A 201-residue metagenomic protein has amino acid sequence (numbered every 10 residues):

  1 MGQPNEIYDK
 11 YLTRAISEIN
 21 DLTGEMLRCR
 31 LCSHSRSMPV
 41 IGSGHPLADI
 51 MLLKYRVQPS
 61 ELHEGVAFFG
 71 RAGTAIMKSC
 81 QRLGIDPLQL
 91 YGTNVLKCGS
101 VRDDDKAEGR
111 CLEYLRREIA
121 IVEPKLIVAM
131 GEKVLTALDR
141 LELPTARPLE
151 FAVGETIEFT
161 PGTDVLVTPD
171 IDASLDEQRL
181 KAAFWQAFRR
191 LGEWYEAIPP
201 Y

Functional and structural regions predicted by a protein language model:
G2-Y201: A polyanion-binding, active-site-adjacent surface
